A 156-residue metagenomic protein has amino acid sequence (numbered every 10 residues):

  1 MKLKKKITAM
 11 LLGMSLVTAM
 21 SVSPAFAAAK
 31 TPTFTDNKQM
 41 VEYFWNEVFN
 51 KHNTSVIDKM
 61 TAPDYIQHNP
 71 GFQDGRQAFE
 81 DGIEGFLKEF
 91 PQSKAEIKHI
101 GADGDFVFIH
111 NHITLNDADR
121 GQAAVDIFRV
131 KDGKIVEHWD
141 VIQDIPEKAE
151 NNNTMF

Functional and structural regions predicted by a protein language model:
M1-L11: Bacterial N-terminal signal peptides that target proteins for export
L11-S21: Bacterial N-terminal signal peptides
V22-K59, N152-F156: Short, low-complexity N-terminal intrinsically disordered segments enriched in polar/charged residues
T54-D103: A solvent-exposed, acidic/Ser-Thr-rich amphipathic alpha-helical stretch
I57-T61, A102-F106, F128-V136: Short, solvent-exposed coil/turn segments at beta-strand boundaries
S93-A95, R120-V125: Short, surface-exposed coil-to-beta transition loops
I109-N116: Short beta-strand segments that buttress and anchor functional surface loops
V141-F156: Low-complexity, intrinsically disordered terminal/linker segments enriched in charged and Gly/Pro repeats
